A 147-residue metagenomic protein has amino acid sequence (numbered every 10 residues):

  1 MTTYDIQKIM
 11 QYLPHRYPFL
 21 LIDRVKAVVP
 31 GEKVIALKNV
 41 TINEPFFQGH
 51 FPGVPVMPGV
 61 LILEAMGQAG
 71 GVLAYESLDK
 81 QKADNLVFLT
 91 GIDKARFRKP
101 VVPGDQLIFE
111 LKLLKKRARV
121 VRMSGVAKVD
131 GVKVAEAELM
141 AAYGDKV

Functional and structural regions predicted by a protein language model:
M1-A27: N-terminal leader/capping segments at the start of a protein or of a new domain
M1-T3, G70-I108, V134-E136: Hydrophobic beta-strand-centered segment that forms part of the acyl-chain substrate-binding groove
M10, G53, F97-K99: Beta-strand-rich interaction surfaces with strong enrichment in secreted/lumenal proteins
Y17-M57: Catalytic strand-loop segment that frames the active site of acyl-thioester-processing enzymes
D23-K26, D93, R98, K112-L114 (+1 more regions): Conserved positions in beta-strands of structured domains
V25, M57-Q81: Active-site helix/loop of acyl-thioester processing domains in fatty-acid/polyketide metabolism, spanning hotdog-fold
V101-D105, K112-V147: HotDog/MaoC-like acyl-thioester-processing domains
